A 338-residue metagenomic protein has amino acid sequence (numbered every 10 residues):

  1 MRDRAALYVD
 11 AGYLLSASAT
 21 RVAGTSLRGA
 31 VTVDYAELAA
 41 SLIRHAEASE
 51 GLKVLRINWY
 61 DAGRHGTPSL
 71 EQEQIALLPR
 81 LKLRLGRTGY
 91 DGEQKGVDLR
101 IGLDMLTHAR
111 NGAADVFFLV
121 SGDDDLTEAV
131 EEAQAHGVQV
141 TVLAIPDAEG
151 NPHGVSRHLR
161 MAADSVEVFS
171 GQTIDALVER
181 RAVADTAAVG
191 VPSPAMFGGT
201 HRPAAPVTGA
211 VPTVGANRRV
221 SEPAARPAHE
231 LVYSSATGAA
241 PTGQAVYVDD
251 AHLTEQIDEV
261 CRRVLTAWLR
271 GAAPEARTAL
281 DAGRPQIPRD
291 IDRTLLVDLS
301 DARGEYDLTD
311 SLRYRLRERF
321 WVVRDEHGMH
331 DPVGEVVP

Functional and structural regions predicted by a protein language model:
M1-V97, Q139: Domain-level signal for Mg2+-assisted phosphodiester chemistry and nucleotide/NA-binding surfaces in nucleic-acid
G29-V33, E37, G154, H158-M161 (+1 more regions): A general alpha-helical scaffold signature found inside nucleotide-binding enzyme cores
V31-D34, T67, V97-I101, D125-L126 (+3 more regions): Helical mechanochemical/support elements of P-loop NTPase systems and associated helical scaffolds
H65-P68, A76-T213, R218-R219, A228: Nuclease catalytic cores that cleave nucleic-acid phosphodiester bonds, predominantly acidic two-metal-ion
V189-P338: Extended non-globular C-terminal regions
